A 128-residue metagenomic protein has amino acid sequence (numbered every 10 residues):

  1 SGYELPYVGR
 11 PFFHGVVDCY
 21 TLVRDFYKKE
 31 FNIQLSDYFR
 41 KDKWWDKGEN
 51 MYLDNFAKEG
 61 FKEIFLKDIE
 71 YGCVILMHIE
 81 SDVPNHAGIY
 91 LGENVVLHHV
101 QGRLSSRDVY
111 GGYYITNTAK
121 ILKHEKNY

Functional and structural regions predicted by a protein language model:
S1-R10: Active-site-adjacent structural segments surrounding the nucleophilic cysteine of cysteine proteases and isopeptidases
P11-F31: Active-site nucleophilic cysteine motif
R24, K29, Y52, G92-N94 (+2 more regions): General N-terminal targeting signals
F39-L104, N127: ...with weaker cross-activation on analogous glycine-rich loops/strands in unrelated enzymes
S105-Y128: Short, Lys/Arg-rich amphipathic alpha-helical interaction segments that bind nucleic acids or acidic protein surfaces
